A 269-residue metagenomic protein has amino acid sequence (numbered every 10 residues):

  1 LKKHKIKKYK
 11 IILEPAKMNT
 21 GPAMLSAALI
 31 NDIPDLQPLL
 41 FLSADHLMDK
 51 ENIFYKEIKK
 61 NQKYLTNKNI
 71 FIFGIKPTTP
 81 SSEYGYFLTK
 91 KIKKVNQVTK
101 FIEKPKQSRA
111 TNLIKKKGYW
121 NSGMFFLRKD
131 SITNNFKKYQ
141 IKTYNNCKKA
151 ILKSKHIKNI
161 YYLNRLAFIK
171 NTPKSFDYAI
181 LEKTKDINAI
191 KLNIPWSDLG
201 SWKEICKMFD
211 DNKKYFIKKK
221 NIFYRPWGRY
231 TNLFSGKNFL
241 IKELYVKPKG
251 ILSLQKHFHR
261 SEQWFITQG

Functional and structural regions predicted by a protein language model:
L1-K5: Glycine-rich loop at the start of a catalytic domain that most often binds anionic cofactors/ligands
I6-I92, T133-Y139: Conserved beta-loop-beta/alpha segment of the NTase-like Rossmann-fold superfamily that binds/positions NTPs
I70-I72, Y86, M124-F126, I241-Y245 (+1 more regions): Conserved hydrophobic/aromatic beta-strand scaffold that supports enzyme active sites
F71, Q107-N112, K174-D177, W227-Y230 (+1 more regions): Glycine-rich, charged/polar anion/phosphate-binding loops that engage phosphate groups from diverse ligands
Y86-K218: Catalytic core of tubulin tyrosine ligase-like
F87-L88, D211-K242, I251-S253: A short, N-terminal "cap"/entry segment at the start of jelly-roll beta-barrel domains of the cupin/DSBH fold
L252-Q255, W264: Short beta-strand His + acidic residue motifs that chelate non-heme Fe in jelly-roll/DSBH and cupin folds
H259-G269: Glycine- and acidic-residue-biased ligand/ion/polar-headgroup-sensing regions
